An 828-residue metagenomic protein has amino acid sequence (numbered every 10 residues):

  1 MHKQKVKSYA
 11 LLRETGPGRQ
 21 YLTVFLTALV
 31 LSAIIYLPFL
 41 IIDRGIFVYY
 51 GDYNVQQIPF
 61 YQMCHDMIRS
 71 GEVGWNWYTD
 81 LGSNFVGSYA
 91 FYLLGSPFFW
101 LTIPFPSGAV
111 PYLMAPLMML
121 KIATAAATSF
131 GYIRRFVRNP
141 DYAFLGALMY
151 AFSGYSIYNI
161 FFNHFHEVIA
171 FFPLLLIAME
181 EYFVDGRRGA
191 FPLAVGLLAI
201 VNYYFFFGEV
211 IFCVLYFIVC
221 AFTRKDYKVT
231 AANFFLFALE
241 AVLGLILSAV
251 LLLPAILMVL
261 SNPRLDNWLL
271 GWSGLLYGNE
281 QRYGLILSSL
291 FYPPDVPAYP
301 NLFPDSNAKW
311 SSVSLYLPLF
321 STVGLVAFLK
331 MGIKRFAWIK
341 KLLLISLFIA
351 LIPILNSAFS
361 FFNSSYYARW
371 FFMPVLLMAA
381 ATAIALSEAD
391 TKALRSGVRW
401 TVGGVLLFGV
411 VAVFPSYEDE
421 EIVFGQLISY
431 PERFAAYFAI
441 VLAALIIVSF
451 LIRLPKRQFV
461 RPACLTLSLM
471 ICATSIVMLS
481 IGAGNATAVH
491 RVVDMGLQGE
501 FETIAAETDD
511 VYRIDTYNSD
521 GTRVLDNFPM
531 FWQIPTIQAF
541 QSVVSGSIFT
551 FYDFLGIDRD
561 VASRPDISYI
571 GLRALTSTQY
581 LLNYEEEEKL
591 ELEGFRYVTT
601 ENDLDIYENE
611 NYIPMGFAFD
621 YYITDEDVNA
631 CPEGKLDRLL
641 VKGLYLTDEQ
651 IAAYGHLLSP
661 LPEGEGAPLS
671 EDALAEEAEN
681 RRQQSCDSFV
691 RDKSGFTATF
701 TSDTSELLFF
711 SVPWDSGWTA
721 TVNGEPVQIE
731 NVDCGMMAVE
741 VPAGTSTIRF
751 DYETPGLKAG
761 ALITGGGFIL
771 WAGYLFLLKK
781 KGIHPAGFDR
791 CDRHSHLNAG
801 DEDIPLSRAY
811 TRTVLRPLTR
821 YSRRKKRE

Functional and structural regions predicted by a protein language model:
M1-F39, N233-F237, S449-L469, I769-E828: Start-transfer (signal-anchor) and selected internal transmembrane alpha helices of multi-pass inner/ER membrane
P17, Q57-Y61, D648-D792, D801 (+3 more regions): Active-site-proximal, structured, solvent-exposed surfaces of multi-pass membrane proteins that position macromolecular
A28-S32, M119-R135, D141-T223, N233-I256 (+4 more regions): Membrane-embedded helix bundles of polyisoprenyl
P38-P173, L197-V201, L285, D295-S311 (+2 more regions): Active-site lumenal/periplasmic loops and adjacent helix-entry segments of GT-C-fold, multi-pass membrane
V55-D66, P97, F234, A241-M331 (+4 more regions): Periplasmic/ER-lumenal interhelical loops and adjacent helix-loop junctions in multi-pass membrane proteins
P104, R461-E706, F710-W718, N723-I729: Soluble catalytic regions of membrane-associated enzymes that act on cell-envelope and secretory-pathway components
G186, F205, W338-L497, A743-C791: Contiguous transmembrane helix-bundle modules in multi-pass membrane proteins
D226-F235, L325-A350, F459, A539: Membrane-interface helix-loop-helix junctions at transmembrane boundaries of multi-pass membrane enzymes, predominantly
